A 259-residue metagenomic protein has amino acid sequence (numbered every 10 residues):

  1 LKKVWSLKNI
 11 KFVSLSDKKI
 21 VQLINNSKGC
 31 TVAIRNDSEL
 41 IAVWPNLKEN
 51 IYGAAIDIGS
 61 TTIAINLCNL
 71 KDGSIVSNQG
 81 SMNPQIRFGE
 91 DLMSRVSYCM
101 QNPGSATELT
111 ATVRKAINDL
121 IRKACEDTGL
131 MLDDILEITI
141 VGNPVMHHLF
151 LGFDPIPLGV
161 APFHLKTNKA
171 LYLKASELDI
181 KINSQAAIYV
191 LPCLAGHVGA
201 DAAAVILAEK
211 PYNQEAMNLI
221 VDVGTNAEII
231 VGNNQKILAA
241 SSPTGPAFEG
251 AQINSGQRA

Functional and structural regions predicted by a protein language model:
L1-A55, S60, D72, L109-T139 (+2 more regions): Nucleotide/phosphate-binding catalytic cleft detector across ATP-hydrolyzing and phosphate-transferring enzymes
G59-S60, I65-D91, P157-A170, A204 (+1 more regions): Glycine-rich phosphate-binding loop of actin/hexokinase-like ATP-binding domains
P84-D127, Q252-G256: N-terminal phosphate-binding loop and adjacent alpha-helix
